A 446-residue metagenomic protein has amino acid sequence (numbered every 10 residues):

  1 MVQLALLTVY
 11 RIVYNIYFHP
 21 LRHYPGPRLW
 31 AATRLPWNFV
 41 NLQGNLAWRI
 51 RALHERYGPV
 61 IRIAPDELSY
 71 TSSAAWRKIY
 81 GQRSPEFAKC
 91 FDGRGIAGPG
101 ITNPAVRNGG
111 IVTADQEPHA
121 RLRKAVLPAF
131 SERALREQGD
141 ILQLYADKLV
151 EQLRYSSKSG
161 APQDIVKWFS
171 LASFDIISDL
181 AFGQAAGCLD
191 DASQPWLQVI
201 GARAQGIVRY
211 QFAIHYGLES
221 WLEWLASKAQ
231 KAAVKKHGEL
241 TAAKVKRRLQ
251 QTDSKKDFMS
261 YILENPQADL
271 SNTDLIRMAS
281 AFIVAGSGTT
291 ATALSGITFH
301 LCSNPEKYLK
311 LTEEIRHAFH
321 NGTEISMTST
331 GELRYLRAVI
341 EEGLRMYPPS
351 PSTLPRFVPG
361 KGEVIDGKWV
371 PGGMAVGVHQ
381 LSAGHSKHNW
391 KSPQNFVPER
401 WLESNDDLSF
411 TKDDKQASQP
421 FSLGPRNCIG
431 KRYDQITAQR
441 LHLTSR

Functional and structural regions predicted by a protein language model:
M1-R121, D140-Q152, A172, L225-E239 (+4 more regions): N-terminal membrane-proximal hinge/A-helix region immediately C-terminal to the signal-anchor transmembrane segment
L21-P25, F39-G44, E132-R136, A232 (+3 more regions): Conserved, non-catalytic sequence blocks in retroelement Pol enzymes and Pol-derived host proteins
G26, L53, I63, S72 (+13 more regions): Structural signal for hydrophobic/aromatic residues that build the beta-strand cores of folded beta-sheet domains
L29, G139, Q143, P195-A202 (+8 more regions): Cytochrome P450 I-helix active-site segment
A88-P104, E137-L294, K310: Cytochrome P450 heme-thiolate monooxygenase catalytic core
R107, S280, M327-T328, D366 (+2 more regions): Cytochrome P450 heme-thiolate "Cys pocket" and heme-binding signature region
T252, G360, V378-S409: Conserved cytochrome P450 K-helix/beta-meander segment immediately N-terminal to the heme-binding cysteine loop
T289-E314, K431-R446: Cytochrome P450 catalytic-core helices
